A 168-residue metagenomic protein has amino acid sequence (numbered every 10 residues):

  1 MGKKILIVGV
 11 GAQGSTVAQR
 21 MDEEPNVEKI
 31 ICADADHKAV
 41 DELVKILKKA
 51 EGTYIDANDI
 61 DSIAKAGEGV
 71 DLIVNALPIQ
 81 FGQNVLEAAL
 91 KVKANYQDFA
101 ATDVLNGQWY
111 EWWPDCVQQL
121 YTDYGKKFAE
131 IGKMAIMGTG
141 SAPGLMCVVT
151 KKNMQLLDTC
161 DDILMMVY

Functional and structural regions predicted by a protein language model:
I5-V10: Conserved N-terminal Rossmann-fold NAD(P)-binding element of oxidoreductases
Q13: Hydrophobic/small residue at the entry helix of a nucleotide-binding pocket
A35-A39: Helix N-cap at the beta1-alpha1 junction of Rossmann-like dinucleotide-binding domains, i.e., the first residues
L47-D59: Rossmann-fold cofactor-recognition segment
D56-G69, F81: Conserved Rossmann-fold cofactor-binding substructure of NAD(P)-dependent oxidoreductases
G67, D71-A76, Y96-D98: N-terminal Rossmann-like NAD(P) cofactor-binding module of classical short-chain dehydrogenase/reductase
A100-K133: Rossmann-fold NAD(P)-binding glycine/threonine-rich loop
A129-Y168: Rossmann-like dinucleotide-binding core of oxidoreductases
